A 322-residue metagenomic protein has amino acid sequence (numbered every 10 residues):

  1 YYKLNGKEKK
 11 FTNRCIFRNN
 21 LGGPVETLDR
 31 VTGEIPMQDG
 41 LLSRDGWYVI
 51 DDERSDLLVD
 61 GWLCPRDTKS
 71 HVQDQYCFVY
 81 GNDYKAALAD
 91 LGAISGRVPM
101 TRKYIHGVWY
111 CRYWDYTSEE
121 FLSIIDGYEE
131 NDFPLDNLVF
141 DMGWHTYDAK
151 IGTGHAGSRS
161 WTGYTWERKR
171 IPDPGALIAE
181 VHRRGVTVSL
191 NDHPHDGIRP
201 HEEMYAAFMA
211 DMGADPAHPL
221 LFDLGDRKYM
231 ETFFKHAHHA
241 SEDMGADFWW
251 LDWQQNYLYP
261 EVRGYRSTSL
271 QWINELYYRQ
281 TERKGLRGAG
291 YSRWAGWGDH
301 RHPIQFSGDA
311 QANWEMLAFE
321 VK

Functional and structural regions predicted by a protein language model:
Y1-I105, C111-Y113, S118, S123-E130: Catalytic and substrate-binding clefts that recognize carbohydrates or anionic sugar/phosphate headgroups
R44, S95, E129-D132, G185 (+2 more regions): Structural signal for hydrophobic packing residues in well-ordered secondary-structure cores of soluble enzyme domains
W47, R54-D56, D83, Y113-D115 (+5 more regions): Short, glycine-/Ser/Thr-/acidic-enriched flexible segments
Y48-D51, D136, S189-N191, W249-L251 (+1 more regions): Acidic/polar loop patches that form or flank catalytic/metal-binding clefts of enzymes that bind anionic ligands
P99-P260: Aromatic-lined carbohydrate-binding/catalytic grooves of carbohydrate-active enzymes
S160-E167, V262-R266, Q305-A310: Glycine-rich tight-turn/loop motif centered on a GG-T
E203-D243, I273-K322: Glycan-recognition surfaces
Y257-Y277: A short alpha/beta connector and helix-capping loop motif
